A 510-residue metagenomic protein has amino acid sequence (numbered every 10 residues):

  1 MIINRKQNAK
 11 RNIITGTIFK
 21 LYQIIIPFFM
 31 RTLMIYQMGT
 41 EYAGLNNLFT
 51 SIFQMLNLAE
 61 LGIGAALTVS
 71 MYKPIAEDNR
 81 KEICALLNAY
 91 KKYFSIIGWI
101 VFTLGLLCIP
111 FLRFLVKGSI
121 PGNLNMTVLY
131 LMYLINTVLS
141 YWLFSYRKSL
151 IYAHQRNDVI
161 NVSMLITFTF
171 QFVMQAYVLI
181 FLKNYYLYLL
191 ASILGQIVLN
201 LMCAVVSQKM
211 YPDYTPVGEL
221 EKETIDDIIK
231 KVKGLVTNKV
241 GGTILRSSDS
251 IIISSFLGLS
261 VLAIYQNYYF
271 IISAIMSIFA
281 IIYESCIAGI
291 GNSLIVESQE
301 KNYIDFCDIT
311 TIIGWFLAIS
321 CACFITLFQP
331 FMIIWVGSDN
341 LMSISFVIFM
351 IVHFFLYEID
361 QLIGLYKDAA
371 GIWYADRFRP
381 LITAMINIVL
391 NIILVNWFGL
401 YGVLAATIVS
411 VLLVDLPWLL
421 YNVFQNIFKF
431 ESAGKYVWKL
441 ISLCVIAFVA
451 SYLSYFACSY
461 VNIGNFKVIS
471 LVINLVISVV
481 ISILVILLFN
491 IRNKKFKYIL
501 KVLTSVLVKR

Functional and structural regions predicted by a protein language model:
M1-A9, Y186, C203-S247, I251 (+2 more regions): Interhelical loop/hinge segments that connect adjacent transmembrane helices in multipass membrane
M1-F28, K81-N88, L124-T127, Q208 (+3 more regions): N-terminal membrane topogenesis motif
I18, F94-S247, L453-S454: Hydrophobic transmembrane helix module of multi-pass membrane transport proteins
F19, Q23-P27, R31, F49-N57 (+15 more regions): Short runs within selected transmembrane alpha-helices of multi-pass transporters and secretion channels
M30-T32, L61-E77, Y211-P216, I272-T310 (+1 more regions): Helix-loop junctions and terminal segments of transmembrane helices in multi-pass membrane transport/translocation
L33-N57, L86, M126, Y185-L190 (+6 more regions): Interfacial/gating helices of multi-pass transporter permease domains
K91-G118, T137-V138, V173-F181, L201 (+3 more regions): Alpha-helical transmembrane segments of multi-pass membrane transport and lipid-handling proteins
F428, S454-R510: Membrane-proximal transmembrane or re-entrant/amphipathic helices at the cytosolic face
